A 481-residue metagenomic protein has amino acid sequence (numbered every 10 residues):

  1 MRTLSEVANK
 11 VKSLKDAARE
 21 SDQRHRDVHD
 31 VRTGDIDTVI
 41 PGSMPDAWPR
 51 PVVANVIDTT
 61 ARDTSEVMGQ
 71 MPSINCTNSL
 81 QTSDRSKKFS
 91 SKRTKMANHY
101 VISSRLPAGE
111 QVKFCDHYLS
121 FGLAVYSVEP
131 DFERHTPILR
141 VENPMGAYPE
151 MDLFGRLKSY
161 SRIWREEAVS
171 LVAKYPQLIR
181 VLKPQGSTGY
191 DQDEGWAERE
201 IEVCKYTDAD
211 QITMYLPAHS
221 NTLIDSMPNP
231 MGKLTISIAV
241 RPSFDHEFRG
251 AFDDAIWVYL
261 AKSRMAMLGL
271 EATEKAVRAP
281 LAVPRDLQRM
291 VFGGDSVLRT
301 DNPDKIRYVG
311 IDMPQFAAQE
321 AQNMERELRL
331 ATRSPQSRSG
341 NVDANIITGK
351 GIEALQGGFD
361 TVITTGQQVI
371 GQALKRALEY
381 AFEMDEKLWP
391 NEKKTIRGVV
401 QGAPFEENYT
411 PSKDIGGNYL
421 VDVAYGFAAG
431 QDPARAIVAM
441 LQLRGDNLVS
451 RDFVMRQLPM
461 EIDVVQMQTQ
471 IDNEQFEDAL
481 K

Functional and structural regions predicted by a protein language model:
M1-D16, V283-K481: C-terminal anchoring/interaction modules
M1-L178, L182, Q322: Extended, helix-rich architectural segments
T3, N9, R19-D22, C115-L123 (+2 more regions): Structured, contiguous alpha/beta core segments that scaffold functional sites
H29-R32, D37-V39, T60, S65 (+5 more regions): Intrinsically disordered, low-complexity regions of eukaryotic proteins
D30, V56-A61, G69-S79, D84-P130 (+3 more regions): Long, contiguous amphipathic alpha-helices that act as assembly "spine/axial" helices in icosahedral shell and virion
T38, D46, S73, E150 (+10 more regions): Intrinsically disordered, low-complexity, compositionally biased regions/tails
D63, D116, P149, G189 (+4 more regions): N-terminal hydrophobic or amphipathic segments with adjacent small-residue motifs that include Sec signal peptides
D84-S90, S220, R289, K413-G416: A broad, low-specificity signal for short, low-complexity segments enriched in glycine/proline and polar/charged
